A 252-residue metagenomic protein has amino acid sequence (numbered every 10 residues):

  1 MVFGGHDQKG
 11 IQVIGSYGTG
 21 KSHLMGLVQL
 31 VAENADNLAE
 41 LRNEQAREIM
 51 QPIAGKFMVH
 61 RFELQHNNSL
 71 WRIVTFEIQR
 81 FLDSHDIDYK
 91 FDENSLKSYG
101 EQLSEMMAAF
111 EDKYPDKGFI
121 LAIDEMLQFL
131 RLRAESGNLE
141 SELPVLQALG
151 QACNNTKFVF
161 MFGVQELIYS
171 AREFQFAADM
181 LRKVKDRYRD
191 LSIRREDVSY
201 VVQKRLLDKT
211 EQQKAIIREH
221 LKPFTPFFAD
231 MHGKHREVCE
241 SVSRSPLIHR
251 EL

Functional and structural regions predicted by a protein language model:
V2-I11: Phosphate-binding P-loop
I11, Q29-M58, H85-E101, V164 (+1 more regions): Flexible phosphate/Mg2+-sensing switch loops adjacent to catalytic phosphate-binding sites
G18: Walker A (P-loop) phosphate-binding loop of P-loop NTPases
K21: Conserved lysine of the Walker
L24, V28: Hydrophobic positions on the alpha1 helix immediately C-terminal to the Walker A/P-loop
R47-N68, R72, A148-L252: Conserved P-loop NTPase catalytic core
F110-L139: Conserved P-loop NTPase "ATPase switch" module shared by AAA+ and STAND
E135-A148, Q175-F176: Substrate-gripping "pore-loop 1 plus following alpha2 helix"
